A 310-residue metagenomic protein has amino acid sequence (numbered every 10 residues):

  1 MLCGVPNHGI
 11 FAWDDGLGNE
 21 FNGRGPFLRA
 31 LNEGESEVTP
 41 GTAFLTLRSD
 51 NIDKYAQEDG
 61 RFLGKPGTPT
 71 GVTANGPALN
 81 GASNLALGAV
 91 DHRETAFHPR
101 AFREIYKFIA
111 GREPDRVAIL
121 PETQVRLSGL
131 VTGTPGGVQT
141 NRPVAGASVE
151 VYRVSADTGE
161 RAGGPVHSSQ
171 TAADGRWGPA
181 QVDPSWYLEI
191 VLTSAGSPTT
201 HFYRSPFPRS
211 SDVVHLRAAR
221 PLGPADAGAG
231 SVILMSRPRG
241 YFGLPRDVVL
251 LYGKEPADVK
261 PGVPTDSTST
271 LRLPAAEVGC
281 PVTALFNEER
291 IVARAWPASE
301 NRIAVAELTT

Functional and structural regions predicted by a protein language model:
M1-G41, L45: Serine-dependent carboxylesterase/thioesterase catalytic core of lipase-like alpha/beta-hydrolase/SGNH enzymes
T42-D59, A89-V90: Conserved strand-to-loop "acid loop" that flanks and positions the catalytic carboxylate
A56-A74: Short alpha-helix in the alpha/beta-hydrolase fold that links the catalytic acid
N75-D91, I105: Catalytic histidine neighborhood in serine/cysteine hydrolases with alpha/beta-hydrolase-type architecture
V90-H98: Catalytic histidine-centered segment of alpha/beta-hydrolase-like enzymes
Y106-R126: Beta-strand-rich domain onsets/edges
T132-G137, Y152-T310: Preference for solvent-exposed, low-hydrophobicity sequence contexts
V138-E150: Short flexible loop/turn segments that cap and initiate beta-strands
